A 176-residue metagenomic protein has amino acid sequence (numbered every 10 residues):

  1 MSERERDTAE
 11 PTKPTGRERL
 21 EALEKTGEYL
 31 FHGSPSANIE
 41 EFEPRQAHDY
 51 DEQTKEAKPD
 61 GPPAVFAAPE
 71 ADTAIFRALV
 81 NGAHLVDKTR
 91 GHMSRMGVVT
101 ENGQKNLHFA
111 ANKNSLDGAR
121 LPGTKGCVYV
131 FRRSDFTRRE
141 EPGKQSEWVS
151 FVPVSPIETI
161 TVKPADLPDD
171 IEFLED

Functional and structural regions predicted by a protein language model:
S2-G61, L79: ADP-ribose/NAD+-binding catalytic cleft of ART/PARP-like enzymes
E3-T26, V80-D176: Conserved NAD+-utilizing ADP-ribose enzyme module
T26-Y29, G61-A64, A71, T124-C127: Short, surface-exposed beta-edge/turn micro-motifs
P35-A37, A67, R133: Short, flexible loop/turn elements at secondary-structure junctions
S36-A37, D72-T73, F136: Short, glycine-/Ser/Thr-/acidic-enriched flexible segments
E40-F42, I75-R77, R138-E140: Short helix/loop capping segments that flank catalytic or ligand/cofactor-binding pockets
P63-V86: Short, well-structured hydrophobic secondary-structure segments
